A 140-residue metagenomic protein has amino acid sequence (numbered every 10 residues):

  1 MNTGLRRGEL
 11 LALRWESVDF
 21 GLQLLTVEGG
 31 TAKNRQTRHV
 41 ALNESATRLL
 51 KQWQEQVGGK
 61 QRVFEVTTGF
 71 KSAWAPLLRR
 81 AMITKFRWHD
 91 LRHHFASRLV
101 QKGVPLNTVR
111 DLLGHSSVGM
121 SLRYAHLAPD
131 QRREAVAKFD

Functional and structural regions predicted by a protein language model:
M1, R14, L22, G29 (+5 more regions): Active-site proximal loops enriched in glycine and acidic residues that flank catalytic Cys/His/Asp and coordinate
T3, V40, R48, Q52-E65 (+2 more regions): Short, basic (Lys/Arg/His-rich) helix/loop patches that form interaction surfaces in the mid-to-C-terminal regions
T3-Q52: Conserved tyrosine-mediated DNA breakage-rejoining catalytic core shared by Y-recombinases
G4, V18, G58, V104 (+3 more regions): Residue-level detector of secondary-structure transition/capping positions
L13, Q52-Q56, Y124-L127, K138: Residue-level signal for well-ordered alpha-helical positions
S17-L24, T84-K85, V104-R123, E134: Short, polar N-cap/turn motifs at the start of nucleic acid-interacting alpha helices
T26-R35, S45-T47, L113-K138: Catalytic-site neighborhood detector that most strongly recognizes the C-terminal catalytic loop/helix of tyrosine
